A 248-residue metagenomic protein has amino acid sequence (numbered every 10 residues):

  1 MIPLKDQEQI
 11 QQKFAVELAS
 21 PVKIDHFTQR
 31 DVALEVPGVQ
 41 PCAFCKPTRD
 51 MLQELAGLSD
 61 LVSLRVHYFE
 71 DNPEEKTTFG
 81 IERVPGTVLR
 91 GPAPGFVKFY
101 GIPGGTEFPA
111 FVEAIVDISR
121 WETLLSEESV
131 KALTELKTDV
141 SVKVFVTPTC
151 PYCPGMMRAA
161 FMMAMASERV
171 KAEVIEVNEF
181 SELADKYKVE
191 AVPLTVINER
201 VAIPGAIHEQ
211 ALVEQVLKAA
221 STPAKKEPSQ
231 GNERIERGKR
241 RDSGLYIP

Functional and structural regions predicted by a protein language model:
M1-K23, F27, P109-K137, A224-G231: N-terminal leader/targeting and pre-domain segments
I2, A43-P103, E122, L136: N-terminal non-catalytic structural scaffold regions of very large proteins
Q12-L58, A132-E168: Local sequence-structure signature of Cys/Sec-based thiol-disulfide redox active-site neighborhoods
D60-V88, A93, R169, E173-V201 (+2 more regions): Thioredoxin-like thiol-disulfide oxidoreductase module
V88-E122, A191, V196-I235: Non-catalytic, surface beta->alpha helical segment in thiol-disulfide oxidoreductase systems
I102, T147-C150, N178, A206: Short, surface-exposed acidic/glycine-rich loop or hinge patches that mediate macromolecular interfaces
R234-P248: Long, low-complexity, intrinsically disordered segments
